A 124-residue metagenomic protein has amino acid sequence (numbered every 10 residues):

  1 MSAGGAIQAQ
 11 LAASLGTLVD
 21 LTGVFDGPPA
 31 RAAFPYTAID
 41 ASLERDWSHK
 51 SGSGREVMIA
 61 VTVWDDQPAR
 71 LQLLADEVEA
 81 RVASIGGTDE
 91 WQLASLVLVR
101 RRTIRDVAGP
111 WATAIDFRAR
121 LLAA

Functional and structural regions predicted by a protein language model:
M1-G23, A41-A124: Charged, amphipathic alpha-helical segments and their flanking helix caps
P28-A32, V107: A short beta-turn/loop motif at secondary-structure boundaries
P35-A41: Low-complexity, acidic Ser/Thr/Pro/Gly-rich terminal tails and inter-domain linkers that flank the onset of structured
